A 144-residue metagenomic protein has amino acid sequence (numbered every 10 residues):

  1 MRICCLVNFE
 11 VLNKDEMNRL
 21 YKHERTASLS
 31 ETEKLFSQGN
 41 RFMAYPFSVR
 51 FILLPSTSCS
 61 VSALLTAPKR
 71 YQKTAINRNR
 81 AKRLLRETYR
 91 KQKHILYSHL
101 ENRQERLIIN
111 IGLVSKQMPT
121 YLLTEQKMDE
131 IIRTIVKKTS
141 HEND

Functional and structural regions predicted by a protein language model:
M1-D144: Positively charged, solvent-exposed patches that mediate nucleic-acid binding
